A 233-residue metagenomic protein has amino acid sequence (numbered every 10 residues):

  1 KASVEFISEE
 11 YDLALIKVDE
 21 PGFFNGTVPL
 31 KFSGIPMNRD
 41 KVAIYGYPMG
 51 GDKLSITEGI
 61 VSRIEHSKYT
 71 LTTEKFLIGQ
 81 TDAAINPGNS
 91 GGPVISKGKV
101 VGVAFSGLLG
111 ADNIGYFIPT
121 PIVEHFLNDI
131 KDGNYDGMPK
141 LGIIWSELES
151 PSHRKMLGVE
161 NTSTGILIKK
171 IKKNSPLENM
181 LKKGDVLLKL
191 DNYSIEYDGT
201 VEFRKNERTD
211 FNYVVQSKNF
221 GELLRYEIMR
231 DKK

Functional and structural regions predicted by a protein language model:
K1-L54, P87, A111: Conserved active-site neighborhood of the chymotrypsin/trypsin-like protease fold
K1-S3, M37-A43, L54-S67, P121-E124 (+3 more regions): Beta-strand/loop subdomains of soluble extracytoplasmic proteins
A2, I16, R39, I44 (+12 more regions): Terminal peptide-recognition signature
D19-P29, L54-D112, T120, H125 (+1 more regions): Active-site region of chymotrypsin-like
F24-K31, N38, D198-G199, Y213 (+1 more regions): C-terminal, low-ordered peptide segments at domain boundaries
F32, S62, E124-I166: PDZ/PDZ-like peptide-tail recognition elements
A83-A84, G88, G92-P93, S146-I195: PDZ/PDZ-like domain segments forming the peptide/carboxylate-binding groove, activating on the N-terminal beta-strands
E178, K189-E227: PDZ domains, with a preference for the canonical peptide-binding region formed by the helix
